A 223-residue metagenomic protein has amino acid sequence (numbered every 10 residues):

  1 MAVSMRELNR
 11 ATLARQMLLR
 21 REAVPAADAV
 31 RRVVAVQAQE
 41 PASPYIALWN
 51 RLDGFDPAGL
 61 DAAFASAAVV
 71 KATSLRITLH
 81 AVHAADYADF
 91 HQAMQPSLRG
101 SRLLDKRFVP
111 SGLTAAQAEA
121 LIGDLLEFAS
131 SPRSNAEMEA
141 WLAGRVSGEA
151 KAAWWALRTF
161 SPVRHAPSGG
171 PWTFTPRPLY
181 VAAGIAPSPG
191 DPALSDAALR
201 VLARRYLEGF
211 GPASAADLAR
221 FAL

Functional and structural regions predicted by a protein language model:
M1-L223: Long, low-complexity intrinsically disordered regions
